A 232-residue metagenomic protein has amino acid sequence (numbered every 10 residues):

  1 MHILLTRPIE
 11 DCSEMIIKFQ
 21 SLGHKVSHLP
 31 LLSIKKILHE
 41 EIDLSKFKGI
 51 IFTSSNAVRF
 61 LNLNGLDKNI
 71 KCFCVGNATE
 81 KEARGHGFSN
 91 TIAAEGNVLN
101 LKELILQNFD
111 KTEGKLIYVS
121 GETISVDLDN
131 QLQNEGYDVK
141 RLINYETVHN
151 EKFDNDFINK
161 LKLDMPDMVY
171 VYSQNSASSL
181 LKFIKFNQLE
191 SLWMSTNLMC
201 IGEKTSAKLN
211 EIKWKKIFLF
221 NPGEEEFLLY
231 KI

Functional and structural regions predicted by a protein language model:
M1-I232: Signature of uroporphyrinogen-III synthase
